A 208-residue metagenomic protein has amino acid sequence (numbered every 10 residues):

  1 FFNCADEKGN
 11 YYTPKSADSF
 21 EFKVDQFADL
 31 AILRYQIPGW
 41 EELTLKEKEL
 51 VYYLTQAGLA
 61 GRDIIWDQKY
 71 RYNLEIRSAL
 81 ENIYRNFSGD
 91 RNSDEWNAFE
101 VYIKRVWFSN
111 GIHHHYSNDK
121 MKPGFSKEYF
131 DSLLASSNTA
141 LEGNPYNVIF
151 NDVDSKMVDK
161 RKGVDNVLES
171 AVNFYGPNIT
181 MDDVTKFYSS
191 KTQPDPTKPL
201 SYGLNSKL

Functional and structural regions predicted by a protein language model:
F2-A5: C-terminal motif of bacterial Sec signal peptides marking the signal peptidase cleavage site
Y11-L208: N-terminal helix-rich structural modules
